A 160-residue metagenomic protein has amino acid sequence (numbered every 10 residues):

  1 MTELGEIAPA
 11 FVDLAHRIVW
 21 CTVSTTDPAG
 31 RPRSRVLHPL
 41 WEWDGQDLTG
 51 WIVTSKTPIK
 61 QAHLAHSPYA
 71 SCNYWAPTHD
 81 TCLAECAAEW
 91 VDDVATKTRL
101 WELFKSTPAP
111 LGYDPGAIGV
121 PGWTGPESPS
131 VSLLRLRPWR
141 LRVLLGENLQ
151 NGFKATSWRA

Functional and structural regions predicted by a protein language model:
M1-I18: N-terminal leader/targeting segments and the immediate start of mature chains
T2-E3, T81-A160: Charged, gly/pro-rich active-site loop segments
D13-G30, A70-Y74: A short, Trp-centered hydrophobic/proline-enriched beta-strand micro-motif
V19, L48, A84-C86: Structural detector for hydrophobic anchor residues on beta-strands
T22, T49-W51, R142: General beta-strand recognition
V36-H38: Conserved beta-strand in the GNAT
L40-H79: A short mixed-secondary-structure module that forms the rim of ligand-binding clefts
